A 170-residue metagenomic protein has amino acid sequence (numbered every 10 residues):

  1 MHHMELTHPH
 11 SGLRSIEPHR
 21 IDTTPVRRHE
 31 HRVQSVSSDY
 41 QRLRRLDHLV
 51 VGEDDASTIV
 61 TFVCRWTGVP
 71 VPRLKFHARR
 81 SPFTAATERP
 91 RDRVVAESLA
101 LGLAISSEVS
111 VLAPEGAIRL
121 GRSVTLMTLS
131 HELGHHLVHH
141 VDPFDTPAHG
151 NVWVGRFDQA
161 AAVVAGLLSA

Functional and structural regions predicted by a protein language model:
M1-M127, H136-A170: Active-site-proximal or metal-binding-adjacent scaffold patches in catalytic folds
E132: Walker B catalytic acidic pair
